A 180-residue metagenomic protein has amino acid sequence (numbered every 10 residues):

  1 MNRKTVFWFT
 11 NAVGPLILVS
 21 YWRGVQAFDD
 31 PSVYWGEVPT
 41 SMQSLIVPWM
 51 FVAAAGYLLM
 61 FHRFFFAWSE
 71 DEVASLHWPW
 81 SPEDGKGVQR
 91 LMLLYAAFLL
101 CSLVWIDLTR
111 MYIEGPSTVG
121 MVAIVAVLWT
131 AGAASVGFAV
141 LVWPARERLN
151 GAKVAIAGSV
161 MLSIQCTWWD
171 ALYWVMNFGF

Functional and structural regions predicted by a protein language model:
M1-G14, S44, K86-L91, R148-V160: Alpha-helical transmembrane segments and their helix-start/interface "positive-inside/aromatic belt" motifs in integral
F7-T10, M42-A53, G120-A134, I156-L162: Alpha-helical transmembrane segments of polytopic membrane proteins
G14-F28: Alpha-helical transmembrane segments of multi-pass membrane proteins
A27-Q43, T109-M121, W174-F180: Membrane-interface interhelical loops and short amphipathic "cap" helices that link adjacent transmembrane segments
A55-E72: Membrane-water interface of transmembrane alpha-helices
S69-A134: Membrane-proximal helix-loop-helix units in multi-pass membrane proteins
A133-F180: Terminal transmembrane helical module of multi-pass membrane proteins
